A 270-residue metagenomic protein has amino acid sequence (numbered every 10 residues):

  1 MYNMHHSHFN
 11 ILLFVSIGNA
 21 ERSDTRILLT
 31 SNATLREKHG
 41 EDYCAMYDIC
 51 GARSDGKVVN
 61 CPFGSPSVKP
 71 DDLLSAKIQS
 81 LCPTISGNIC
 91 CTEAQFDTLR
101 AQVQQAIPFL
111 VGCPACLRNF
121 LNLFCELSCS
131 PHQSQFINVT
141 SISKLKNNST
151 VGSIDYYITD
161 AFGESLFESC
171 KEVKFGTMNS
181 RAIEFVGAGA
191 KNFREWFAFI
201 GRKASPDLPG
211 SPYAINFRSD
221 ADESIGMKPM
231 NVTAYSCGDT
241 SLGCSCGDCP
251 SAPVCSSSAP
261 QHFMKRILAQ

Functional and structural regions predicted by a protein language model:
M1-A20: Cleavable N-terminal signal peptides of Sec/SRP-targeted secreted and luminal proteins
E21-T25: Cleaved targeting-peptide boundary
N32-S65, P70, L74-S86, Q95 (+1 more regions): Extracellular/luminal segments of secreted precursors and ectodomains of membrane proteins
